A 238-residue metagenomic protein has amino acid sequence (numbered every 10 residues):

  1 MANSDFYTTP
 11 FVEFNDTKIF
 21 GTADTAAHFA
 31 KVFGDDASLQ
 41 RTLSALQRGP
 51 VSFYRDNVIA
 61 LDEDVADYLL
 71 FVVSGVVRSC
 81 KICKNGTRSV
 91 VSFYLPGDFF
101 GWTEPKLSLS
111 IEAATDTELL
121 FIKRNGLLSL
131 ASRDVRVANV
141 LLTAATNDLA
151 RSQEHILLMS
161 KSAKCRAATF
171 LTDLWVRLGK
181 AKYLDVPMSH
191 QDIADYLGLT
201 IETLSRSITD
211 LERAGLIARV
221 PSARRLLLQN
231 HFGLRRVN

Functional and structural regions predicted by a protein language model:
A2-R55, D98-F100: Cyclic nucleotide-binding regulatory module and flanking cytosolic helices
T42-L43, I59-D62, L178: Short loop/turn motifs at secondary-structure junctions and domain boundaries
R48, A66-D67, L184: Short loop/turn microsegments at loop-to-beta-strand junctions
N57-T115: Cyclic nucleotide-binding regulatory domains
V90-T146: Cyclic-nucleotide recognition modules
V135-I201: Polybasic "coupling" helices that flank or enter modular domains
L174-N238: Phosphate-/nucleic-acid-contacting segments
